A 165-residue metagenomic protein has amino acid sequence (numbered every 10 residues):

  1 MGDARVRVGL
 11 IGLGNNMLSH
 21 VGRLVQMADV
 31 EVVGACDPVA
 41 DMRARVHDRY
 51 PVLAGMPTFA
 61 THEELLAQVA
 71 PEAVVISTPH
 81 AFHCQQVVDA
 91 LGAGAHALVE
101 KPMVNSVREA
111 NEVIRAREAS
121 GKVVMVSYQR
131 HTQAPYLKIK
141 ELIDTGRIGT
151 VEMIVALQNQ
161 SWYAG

Functional and structural regions predicted by a protein language model:
M1-G2, Q68-V69, A73, P79-H80 (+2 more regions): Beta-strand-loop-alpha-helix segment that lines the small-molecule cofactor/substrate pocket of alpha/beta enzymes
M1-L53: N-terminal Rossmann-like dinucleotide-binding module
G12, R130-G165: Predominantly a Rossmann-like dinucleotide-binding segment in NAD(P)-dependent oxidoreductases
G34, A73, M153: Short, Asp-centered acidic motifs that coordinate Mg2+ and/or phosphate in catalytic or ligand-binding sites
R45-A54, E112, A116-S120: Short, conserved SAM-binding/catalytic segment of Class I S-adenosyl-L-methionine-dependent methyltransferases
G55-H62: Conserved SAM-binding strand-loop segment of SAM-dependent methyltransferases
S77-T78, Q158: Glycine-rich, N-terminal phosphate-binding loop of Rossmann-like dinucleotide-binding domains
